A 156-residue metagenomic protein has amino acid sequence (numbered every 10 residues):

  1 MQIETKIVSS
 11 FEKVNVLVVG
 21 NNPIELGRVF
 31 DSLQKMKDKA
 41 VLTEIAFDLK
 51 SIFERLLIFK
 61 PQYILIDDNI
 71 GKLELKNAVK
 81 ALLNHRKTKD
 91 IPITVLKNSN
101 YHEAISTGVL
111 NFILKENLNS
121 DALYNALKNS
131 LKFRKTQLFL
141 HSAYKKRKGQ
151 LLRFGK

Functional and structural regions predicted by a protein language model:
M1-L17, N21-M36, F133-K156: Non-catalytic signal-transmission and effector/linker regions of two-component phosphorelay proteins
N15, L83-T94: Charged, glycine-enriched surface loops/patches that mediate electrostatic binding to polyanionic ligands
L26-G27, D48-I52, L57-N84, K97-Y101: Conserved phosphotransfer microenvironments
K39-D48: Short hydrophobic/Thr-rich beta-strand motif most characteristic of the beta2 strand and flanking loop of CheY-like
I66-D67, D90-N98, L114-K115: Short beta-strand elements of ligand-binding domains
N77, K97-N117, D121: Alpha4 helix (beta4-alpha4-beta5 surface) of REC/receiver domains from two-component response regulators
S106, A122-K135, K148: Receiver (REC) domain switch/output surface
